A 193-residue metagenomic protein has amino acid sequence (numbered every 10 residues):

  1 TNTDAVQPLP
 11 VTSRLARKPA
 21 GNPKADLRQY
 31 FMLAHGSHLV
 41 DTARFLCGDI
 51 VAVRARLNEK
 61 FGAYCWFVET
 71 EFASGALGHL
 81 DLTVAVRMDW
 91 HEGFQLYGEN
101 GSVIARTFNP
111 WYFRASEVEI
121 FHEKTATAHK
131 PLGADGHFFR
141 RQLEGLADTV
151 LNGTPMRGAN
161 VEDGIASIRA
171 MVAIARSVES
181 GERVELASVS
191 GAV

Functional and structural regions predicted by a protein language model:
T1-R54, G181: Predominantly a Rossmann-like dinucleotide-binding segment in NAD(P)-dependent oxidoreductases
L27-F31, K130-G133, P155-R157, V161: Active-site rim elements
A34, R141, A159: Residue-level signal for the nucleotide or nucleotide-sugar donor/cofactor binding architecture
L39-A43, F139-E144, M171: A general structural signal for well-ordered alpha-helical segments in protein cores
L46-C47, F72, V150: A broad structural signal for alpha-helix termini and local helix breaks/kinks
L57-A63, A73-Q142: NAD(P)-dinucleotide binding in Rossmann-like oxidoreductases
D148-V193: C-terminal helix-rich "cap/oligomerization" subdomain common to oxidoreductases
